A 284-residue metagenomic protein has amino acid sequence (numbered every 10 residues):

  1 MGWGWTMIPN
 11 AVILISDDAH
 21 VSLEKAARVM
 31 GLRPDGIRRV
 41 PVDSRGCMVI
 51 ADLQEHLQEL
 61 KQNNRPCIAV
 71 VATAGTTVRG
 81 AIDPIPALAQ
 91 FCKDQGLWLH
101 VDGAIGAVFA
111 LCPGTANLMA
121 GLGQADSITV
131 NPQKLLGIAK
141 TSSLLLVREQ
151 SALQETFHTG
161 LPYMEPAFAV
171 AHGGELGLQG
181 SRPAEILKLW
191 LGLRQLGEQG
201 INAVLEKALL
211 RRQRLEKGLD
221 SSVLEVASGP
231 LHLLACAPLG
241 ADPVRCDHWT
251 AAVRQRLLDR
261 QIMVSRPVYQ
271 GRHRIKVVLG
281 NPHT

Functional and structural regions predicted by a protein language model:
M1-Q154: Conserved PLP-enzyme active-site core in the AAT-like
M7, L122, I138-A139, P183 (+2 more regions): A short, structural micro-pattern
P9-A11, I68, L187, P230-L234 (+1 more regions): Short amphipathic alpha-helical segments
I15-A19, R45-M48, T76, G80 (+5 more regions): Catalytic cores of large soluble enzymes that bind and process phosphate-bearing ligands
A19, L23, V49-L53, P84 (+8 more regions): General structural feature for long, well-ordered alpha-helical segments within catalytic domains of soluble enzymes
V29-G31, K61, Q179-P183, S265-G271: Short glycine/proline-enriched loop/turn "hinge" motifs that connect secondary-structure elements and lie
I68, T76, A120-D220: Active-site C-terminal subdomain of aminotransferase-like
T159-G177, L193-T284: Conserved C-terminal alpha-helix-loop-beta "cap" of PLP-dependent enzymes that closes/shapes the active-site mouth
